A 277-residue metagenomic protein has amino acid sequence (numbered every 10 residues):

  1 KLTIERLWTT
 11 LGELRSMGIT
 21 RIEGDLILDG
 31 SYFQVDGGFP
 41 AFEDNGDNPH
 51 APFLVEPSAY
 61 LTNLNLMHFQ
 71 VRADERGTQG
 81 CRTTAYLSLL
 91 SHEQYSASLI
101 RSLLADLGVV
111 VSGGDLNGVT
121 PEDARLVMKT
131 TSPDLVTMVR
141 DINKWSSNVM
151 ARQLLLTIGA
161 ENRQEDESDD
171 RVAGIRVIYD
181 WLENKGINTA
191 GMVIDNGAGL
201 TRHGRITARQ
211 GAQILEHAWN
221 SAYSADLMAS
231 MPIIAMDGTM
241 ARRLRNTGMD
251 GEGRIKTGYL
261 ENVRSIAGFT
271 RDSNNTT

Functional and structural regions predicted by a protein language model:
K1-S58, N65, V109, G159-Q210: Mid-domain, small-residue-enriched loop/turn segments at the edges of structured enzyme/sensor domains
L28-Y32, D44, V111-A124, I233-A235: Short, glycine/proline-biased beta-turn/loop segments that scaffold the active-site neighborhood
P49-A51, L90, T130, I255-L260: Short Gly/Pro-enriched turn/cap motifs at secondary-structure boundaries
V55-P57, W145, V149-M150, N262: Short, solvent-exposed loop/turn segments at the edges of secondary structure
L64, E75-T78, R271-N274: Short acidic-glycine loop/turn motifs at beta-strand connectors
F69, D74-D226: A small/polar active-site loop signature that marks catalytic segments
V177, T189-T277: C-terminal soluble interaction/assembly domains
